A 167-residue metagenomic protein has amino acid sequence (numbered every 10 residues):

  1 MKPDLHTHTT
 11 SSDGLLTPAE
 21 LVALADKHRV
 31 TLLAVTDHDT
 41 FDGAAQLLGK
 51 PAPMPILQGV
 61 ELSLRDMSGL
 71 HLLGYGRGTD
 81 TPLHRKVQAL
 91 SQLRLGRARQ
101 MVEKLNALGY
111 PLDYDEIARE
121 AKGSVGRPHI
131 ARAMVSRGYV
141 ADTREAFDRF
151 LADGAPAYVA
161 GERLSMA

Functional and structural regions predicted by a protein language model:
M1-M67, L151-Y158, L164: An N-terminally biased module of ancient metal coordination in phosphate/nucleic-acid-related enzymes
K50-A167: Extended substrate/RNA-proximal surfaces in nucleic-acid metabolism proteins
